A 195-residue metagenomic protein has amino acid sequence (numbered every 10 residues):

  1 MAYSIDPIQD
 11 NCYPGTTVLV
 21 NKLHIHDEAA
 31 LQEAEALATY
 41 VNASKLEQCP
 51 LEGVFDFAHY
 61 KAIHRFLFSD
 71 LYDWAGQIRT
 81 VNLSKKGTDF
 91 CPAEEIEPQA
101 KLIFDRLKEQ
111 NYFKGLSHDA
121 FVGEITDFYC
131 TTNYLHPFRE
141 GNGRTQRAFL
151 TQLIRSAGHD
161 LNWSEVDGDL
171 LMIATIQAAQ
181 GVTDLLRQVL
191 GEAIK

Functional and structural regions predicted by a protein language model:
M1-K195: FIC/Doc superfamily catalytic core
